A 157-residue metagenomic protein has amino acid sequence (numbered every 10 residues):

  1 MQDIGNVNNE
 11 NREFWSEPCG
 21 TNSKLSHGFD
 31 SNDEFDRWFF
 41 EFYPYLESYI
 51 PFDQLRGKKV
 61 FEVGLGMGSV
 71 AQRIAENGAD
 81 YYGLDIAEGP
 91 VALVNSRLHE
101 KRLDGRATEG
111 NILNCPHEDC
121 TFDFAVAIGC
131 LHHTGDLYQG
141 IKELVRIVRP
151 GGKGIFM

Functional and structural regions predicted by a protein language model:
M1-E34: N-terminal, positively charged/glycine-rich alpha-helical extensions of SAM-dependent methyltransferases
D33-K58: Conserved alpha-helix/loop element of class I SAM-dependent methyltransferases that forms part of the SAM/SAH-binding
Q54-L55, D119, I141: A short, aliphatic-rich alpha-helical micro-motif
K59-F61, M67-N114: Class I SAM-dependent methyltransferase SAM/SAH-binding core
L113-F124: A short acidic, Gly/Pro-enriched loop at the edge of an enzyme's catalytic core that lines a small-molecule cofactor
F124-G135: A short SAM/SAH-binding and catalytic strip from SAM-dependent methyltransferases
Y138-P150: A short glycine-rich, Lys/Arg-flanked "PGG" loop and its adjoining helix->strand segment in the class I
G151-M157: Conserved beta-strand signature within the Rossmann-like core of class I S-adenosyl-L-methionine
